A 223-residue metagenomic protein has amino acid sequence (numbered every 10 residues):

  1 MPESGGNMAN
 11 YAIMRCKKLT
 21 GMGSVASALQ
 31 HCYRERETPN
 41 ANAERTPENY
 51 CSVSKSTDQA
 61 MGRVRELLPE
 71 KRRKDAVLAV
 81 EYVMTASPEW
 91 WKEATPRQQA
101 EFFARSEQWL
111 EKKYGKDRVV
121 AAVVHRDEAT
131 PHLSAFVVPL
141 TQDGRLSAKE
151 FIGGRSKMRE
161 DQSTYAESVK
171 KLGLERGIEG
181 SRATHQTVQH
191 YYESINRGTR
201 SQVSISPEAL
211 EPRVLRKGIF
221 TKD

Functional and structural regions predicted by a protein language model:
M1-D223: N-terminal nicking endonuclease/strand-transfer module with a His-rich metal-binding environment and a catalytic Tyr
